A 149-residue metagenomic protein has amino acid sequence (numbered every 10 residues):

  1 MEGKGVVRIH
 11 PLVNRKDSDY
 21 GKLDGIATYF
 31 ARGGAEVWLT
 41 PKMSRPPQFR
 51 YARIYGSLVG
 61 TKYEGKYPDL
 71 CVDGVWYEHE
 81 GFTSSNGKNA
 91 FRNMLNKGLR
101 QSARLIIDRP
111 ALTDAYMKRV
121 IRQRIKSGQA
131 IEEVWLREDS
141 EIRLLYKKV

Functional and structural regions predicted by a protein language model:
M1-G56, T61-E64, F82-V149: Metal-dependent nuclease catalytic core centered on acidic motifs
Y63-K66, D73: A short, glycine/Asx- and small/polar-enriched loop/turn that sits immediately N-terminal to a beta-strand
L70-G81: Conserved catalytic cores of phosphodiester-cleaving nucleases, focusing on short active-site segments
